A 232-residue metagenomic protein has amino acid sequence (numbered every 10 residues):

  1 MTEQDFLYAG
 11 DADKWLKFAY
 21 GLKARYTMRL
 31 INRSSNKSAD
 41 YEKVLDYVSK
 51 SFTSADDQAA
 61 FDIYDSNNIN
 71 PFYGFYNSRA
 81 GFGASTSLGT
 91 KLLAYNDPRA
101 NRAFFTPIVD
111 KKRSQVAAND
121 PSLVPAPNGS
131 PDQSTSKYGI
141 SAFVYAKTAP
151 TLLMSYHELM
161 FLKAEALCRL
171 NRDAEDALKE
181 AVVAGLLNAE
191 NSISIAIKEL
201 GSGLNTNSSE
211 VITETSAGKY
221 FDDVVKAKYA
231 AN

Functional and structural regions predicted by a protein language model:
M1-I193, T215-F221, A227: Structured, solvent-exposed acidic/aromatic patches
S202-N232: Cyclophilin-type peptidyl-prolyl cis-trans isomerase
